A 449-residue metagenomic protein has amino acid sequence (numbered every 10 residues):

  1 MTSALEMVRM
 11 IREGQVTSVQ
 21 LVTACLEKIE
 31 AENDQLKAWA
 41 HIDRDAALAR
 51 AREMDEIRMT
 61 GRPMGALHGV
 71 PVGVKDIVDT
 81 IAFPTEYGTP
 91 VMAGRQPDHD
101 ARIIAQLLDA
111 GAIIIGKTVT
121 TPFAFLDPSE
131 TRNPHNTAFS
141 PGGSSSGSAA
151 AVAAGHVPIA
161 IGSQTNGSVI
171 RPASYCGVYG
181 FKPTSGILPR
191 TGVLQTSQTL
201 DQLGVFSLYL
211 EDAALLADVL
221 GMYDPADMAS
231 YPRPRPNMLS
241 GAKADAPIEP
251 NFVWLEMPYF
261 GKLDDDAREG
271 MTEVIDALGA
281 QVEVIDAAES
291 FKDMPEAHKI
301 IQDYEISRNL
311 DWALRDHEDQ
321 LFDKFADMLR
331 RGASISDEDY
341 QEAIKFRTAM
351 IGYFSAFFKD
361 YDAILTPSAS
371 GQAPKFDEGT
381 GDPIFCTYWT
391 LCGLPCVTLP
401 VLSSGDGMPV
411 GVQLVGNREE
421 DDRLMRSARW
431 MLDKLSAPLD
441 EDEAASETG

Functional and structural regions predicted by a protein language model:
M1-L48, D339, D440-G449: An N-terminal boundary/leader segment
A47-A49, I57-S129: Acidic/His- and Gly-rich active-site-bordering loop/insert found across diverse amide/peptide-bond hydrolases
L67-Y87, A246-N251, I300-I351, S355 (+1 more regions): Short helix-loop capping/hinge segments that flank enzyme active sites or metal/cofactor-binding pockets
P90, G94, S230, H298 (+2 more regions): Short, surface-exposed loop/helix-turn segments at secondary-structure junctions that function as lids/hinges flanking
H99-L220, T390, L394-G411: Short glycine/serine-rich loop segments
K182-E269, L435-G449: A short helix-breaking turn/cap at a secondary-structure junction
L203-V205, M408-E420, L424-A428, L432: Short, well-ordered beta-strand elements
